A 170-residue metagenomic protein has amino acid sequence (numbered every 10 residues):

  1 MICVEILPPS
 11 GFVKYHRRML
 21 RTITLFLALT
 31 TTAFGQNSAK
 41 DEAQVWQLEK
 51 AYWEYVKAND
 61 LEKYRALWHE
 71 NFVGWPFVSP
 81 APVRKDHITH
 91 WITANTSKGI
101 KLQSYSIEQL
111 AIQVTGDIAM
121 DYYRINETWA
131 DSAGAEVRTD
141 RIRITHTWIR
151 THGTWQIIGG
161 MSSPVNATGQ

Functional and structural regions predicted by a protein language model:
F12-I23: Bacterial N-terminal signal peptides that target proteins for export
T22-T32: Sec-dependent N-terminal signal peptides
A39-W46, Y55-G116, Y122-R124, E136-D140: A solvent-exposed, acidic/Ser-Thr-rich amphipathic alpha-helical stretch
W68, I125-E127, M161-P164: Short beta-strand segments enriched in hydrophobic/aromatic residues within well-folded beta-rich domains
E127-D131, W148: Beta-strand elements of well-folded, non-transmembrane domains
R141-T168: Short beta-strand edge/turn micro-motifs at domain boundaries
